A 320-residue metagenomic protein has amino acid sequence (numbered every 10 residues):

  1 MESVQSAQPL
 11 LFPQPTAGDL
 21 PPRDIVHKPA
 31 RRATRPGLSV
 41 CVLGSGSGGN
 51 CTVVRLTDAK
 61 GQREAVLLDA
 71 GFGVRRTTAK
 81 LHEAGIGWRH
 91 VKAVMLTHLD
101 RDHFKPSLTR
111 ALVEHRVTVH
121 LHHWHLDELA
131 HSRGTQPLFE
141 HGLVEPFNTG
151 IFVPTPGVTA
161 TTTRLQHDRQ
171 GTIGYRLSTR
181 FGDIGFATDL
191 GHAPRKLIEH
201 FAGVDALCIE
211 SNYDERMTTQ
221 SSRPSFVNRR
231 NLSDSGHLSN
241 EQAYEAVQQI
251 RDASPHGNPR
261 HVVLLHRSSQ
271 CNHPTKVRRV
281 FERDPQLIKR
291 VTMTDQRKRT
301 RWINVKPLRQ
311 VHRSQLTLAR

Functional and structural regions predicted by a protein language model:
E2-A84, G171-D189, A206: Conserved beta-strand hairpin/beta-sheet module of binuclear metal-dependent hydrolase folds, prominently
E2-D24, H273-R320: C-terminal regulatory/interaction regions
P21-D24, H123-F181: Metallo-beta-lactamase
R63-E64, G73-L121: Active-site metal-binding motif and surrounding structural segment of the metallo-beta-lactamase
L67-G71, V91-D100, H120-H123, G185-D189 (+3 more regions): Active-site neighborhood of phospho(di)ester-bond hydrolases with catalytic His/Asp-centered motifs
K105-H115, A130-R133, N272-R279: Metal-dependent catalytic neighborhoods of phosphoester/phosphodiester hydrolases
G157-T162, Q166-H167, R176-I184, L190-H192 (+1 more regions): Conserved catalytic scaffold of divalent metal-dependent phosphoesterases
R195-D295: Cap/insert and terminal regions of metallo-dependent hydrolase folds
